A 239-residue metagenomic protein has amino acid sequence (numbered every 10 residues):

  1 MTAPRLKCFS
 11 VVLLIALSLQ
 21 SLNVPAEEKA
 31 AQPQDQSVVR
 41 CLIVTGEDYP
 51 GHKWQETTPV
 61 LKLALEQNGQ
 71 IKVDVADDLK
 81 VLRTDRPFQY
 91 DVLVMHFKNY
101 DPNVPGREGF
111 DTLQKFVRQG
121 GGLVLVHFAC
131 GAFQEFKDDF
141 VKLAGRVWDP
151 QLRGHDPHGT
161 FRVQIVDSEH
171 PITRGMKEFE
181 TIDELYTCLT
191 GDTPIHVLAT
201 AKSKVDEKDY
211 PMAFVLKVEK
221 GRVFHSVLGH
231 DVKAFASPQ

Functional and structural regions predicted by a protein language model:
M1-R5: N-terminal secretory signal peptides that target proteins for export/translocation
F9-S21: Bacterial N-terminal signal peptides
E27-V39, E66-N68, D77, V205-K208 (+1 more regions): Extracellular ligand-binding/catalytic regions of CAZymes and related secreted enzymes and adhesion modules
E27-Y90: Aromatic-Pro/Gly-enriched surface loop or interdomain linker that acts as a lid/target-recognition segment
P33, E66, K72, R146-R222: Catalytic beta-strand/loop cores that center a nucleophilic Ser/Cys/Thr and support acyl-enzyme chemistry
R40-T45, V73-V75, D91-H96, V117 (+3 more regions): Structural recognition of the beta-strand scaffold that forms the well-ordered cores of secreted hydrolase catalytic
V44, N99-G175: A glycine-rich, often tryptophan-bearing local segment used as a flexible ligand/cofactor-contacting loop or short
E47-P50, L79-L82, K98-N103, L123 (+3 more regions): Solvent-exposed loop/turn segments at secondary-structure junctions within structured extracellular/periplasmic domains
